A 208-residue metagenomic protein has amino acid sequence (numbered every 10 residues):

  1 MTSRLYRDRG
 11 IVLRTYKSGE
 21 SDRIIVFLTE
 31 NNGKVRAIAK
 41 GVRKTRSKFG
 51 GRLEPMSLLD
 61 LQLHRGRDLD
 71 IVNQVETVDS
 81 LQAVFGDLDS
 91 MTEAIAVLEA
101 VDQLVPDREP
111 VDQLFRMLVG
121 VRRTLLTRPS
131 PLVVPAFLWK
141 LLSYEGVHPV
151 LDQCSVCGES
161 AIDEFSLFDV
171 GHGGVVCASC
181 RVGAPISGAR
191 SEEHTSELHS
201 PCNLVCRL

Functional and structural regions predicted by a protein language model:
M1-E192, S196: Non-catalytic alpha-helical scaffolds and adjoining flexible linkers that form interface surfaces for assembly
E193-L208: Single conserved hydrophobic/aromatic residue that forms the stacking wall/gate of nucleotide- or nucleobase-binding
